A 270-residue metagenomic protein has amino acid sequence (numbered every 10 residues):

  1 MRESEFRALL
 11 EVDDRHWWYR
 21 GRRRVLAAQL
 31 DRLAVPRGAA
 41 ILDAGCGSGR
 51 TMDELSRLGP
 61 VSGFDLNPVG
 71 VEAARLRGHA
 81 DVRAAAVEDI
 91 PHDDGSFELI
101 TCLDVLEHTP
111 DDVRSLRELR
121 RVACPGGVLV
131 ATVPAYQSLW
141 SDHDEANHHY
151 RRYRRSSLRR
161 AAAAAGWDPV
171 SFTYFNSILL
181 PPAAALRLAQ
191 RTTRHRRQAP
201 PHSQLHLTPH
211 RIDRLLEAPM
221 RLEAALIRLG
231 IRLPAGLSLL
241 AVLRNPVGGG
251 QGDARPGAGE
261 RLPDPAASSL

Functional and structural regions predicted by a protein language model:
M1-G95, L99-L103, R114-L116, H210 (+3 more regions): Conserved N-terminal segment of class I S-adenosyl-L-methionine
E11-D13, L129-R151, R155-A163: Short, glycine-/aromatic-enriched active-site segment of Class I SAM-dependent methyltransferases
L103-L106, T132: Residues lining the SAM
V113-V128: A short glycine-rich, Lys/Arg-flanked "PGG" loop and its adjoining helix->strand segment in the class I
W167-S177: Conserved S-adenosyl-L-methionine
P182-A218: C-terminal helical/coil "lid" or tail adjacent to the Rossmann-like core of SAM-dependent
P219-P256, E260-L270: C-terminal lobe and adjacent flexible extensions of AdoMet/dcAdoMet transferase-like proteins
